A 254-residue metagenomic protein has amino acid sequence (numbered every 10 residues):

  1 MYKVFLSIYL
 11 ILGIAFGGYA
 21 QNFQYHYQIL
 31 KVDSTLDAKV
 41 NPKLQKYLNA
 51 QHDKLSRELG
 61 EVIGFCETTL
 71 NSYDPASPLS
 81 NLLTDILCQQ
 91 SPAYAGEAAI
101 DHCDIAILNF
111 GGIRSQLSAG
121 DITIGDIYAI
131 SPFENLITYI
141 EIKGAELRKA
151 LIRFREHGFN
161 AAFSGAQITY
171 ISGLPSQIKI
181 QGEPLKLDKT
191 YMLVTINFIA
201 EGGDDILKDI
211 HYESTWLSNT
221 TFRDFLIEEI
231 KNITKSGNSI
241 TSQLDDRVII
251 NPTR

Functional and structural regions predicted by a protein language model:
M1-Q28: Bacterial Sec-dependent N-terminal signal peptides
L6, V62, N71-D74, E134 (+1 more regions): Short, functionally important structural connectors and interaction interfaces within domains
S7, S34, F65-T69: Coil residues (strongly favoring Ser/Thr
Y19-Y25, K54-I63: Generic N-terminal amphipathic/basic segments
N22-D33, N81-R254: Feature captures C-terminal
L30-E58: N-terminal targeting signals for Sec/Tat export/insertion, comprising classic cleavable signal peptides
R57-D74, I206-I210: Acidic/histidine-rich, surface-exposed loop or edge segments in extracytoplasmic proteins
